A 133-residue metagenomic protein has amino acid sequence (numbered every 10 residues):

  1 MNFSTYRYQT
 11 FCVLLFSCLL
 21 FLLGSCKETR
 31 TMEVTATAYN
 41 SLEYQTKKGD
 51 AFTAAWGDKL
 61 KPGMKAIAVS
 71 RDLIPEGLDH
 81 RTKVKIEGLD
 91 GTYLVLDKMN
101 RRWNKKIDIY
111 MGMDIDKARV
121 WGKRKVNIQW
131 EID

Functional and structural regions predicted by a protein language model:
F3, C26-D133: Solvent-exposed, well-ordered loop and adjacent helix/strand elements within mature globular domains that form
F3-V13: Bacterial N-terminal signal peptides that target proteins for export
C12-L22: Bacterial N-terminal signal peptides
